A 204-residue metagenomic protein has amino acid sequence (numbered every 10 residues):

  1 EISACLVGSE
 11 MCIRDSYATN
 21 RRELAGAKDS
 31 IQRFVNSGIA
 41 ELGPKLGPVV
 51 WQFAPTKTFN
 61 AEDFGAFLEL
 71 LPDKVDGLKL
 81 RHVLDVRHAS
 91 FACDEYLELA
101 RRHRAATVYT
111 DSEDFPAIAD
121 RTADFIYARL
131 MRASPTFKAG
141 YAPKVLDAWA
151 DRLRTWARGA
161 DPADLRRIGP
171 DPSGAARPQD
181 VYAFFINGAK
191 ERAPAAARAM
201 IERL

Functional and structural regions predicted by a protein language model:
E1-G8, C12-I13: Single conserved hydrophobic/aromatic residue that forms the stacking wall/gate of nucleotide- or nucleobase-binding
S9-E10, F34-P44, F67-D76, A119-A123 (+3 more regions): Acidic (Asp/Glu)-rich catalytic clusters
N20-Q32, R104-A106, A119-D164: Gly/Pro-rich active-site loop or hairpin
R22-I31, F59-P72, C93-A100, A119-R121 (+1 more regions): Distinct, well-ordered alpha-helical segments
G38-T58: Active-site groove signature of glycoside hydrolases
W51, L84, A128, A183: Conserved, mostly hydrophobic/aromatic
K79-R81, D85-A119: A contiguous pocket-lining binding segment that forms or flanks enzyme active sites
F137-L204: C-terminal accessory extensions appended to soluble enzyme cores
